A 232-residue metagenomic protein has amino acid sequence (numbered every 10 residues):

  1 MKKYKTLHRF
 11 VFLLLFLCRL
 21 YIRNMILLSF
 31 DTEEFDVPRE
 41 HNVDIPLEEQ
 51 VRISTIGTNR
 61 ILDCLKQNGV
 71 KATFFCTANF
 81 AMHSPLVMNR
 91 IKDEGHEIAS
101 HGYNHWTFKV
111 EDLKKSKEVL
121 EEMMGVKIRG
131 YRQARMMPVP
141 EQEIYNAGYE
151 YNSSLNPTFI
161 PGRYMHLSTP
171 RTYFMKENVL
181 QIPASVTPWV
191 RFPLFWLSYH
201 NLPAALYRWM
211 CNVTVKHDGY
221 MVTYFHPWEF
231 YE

Functional and structural regions predicted by a protein language model:
Y4-K5, F10-L15: N-terminal amphipathic/hydrophobic targeting modules at extreme N-termini, encompassing cleavable Sec/SRP-type signal
R23-E94: Active-site beta->alpha N-cap acidic-glycine motif
S29-T32, A99, Y224: Generic enzyme active-site microenvironment
P38, E121-E122, V126-Y224: Active-site-adjacent pocket scaffolds in enzyme catalytic domains
P46-R52, T77, G102-T107, I128-R129 (+1 more regions): The substrate-binding groove and active-site-proximal loops of carbohydrate-active enzymes, especially glycoside
G57-I61, N68, V87, D112 (+4 more regions): Alpha-helical packing segments of well-folded alpha/beta enzyme cores
N68-P140, Y149-E150, S154-L155, P161 (+2 more regions): Metal-dependent polysaccharide deacetylase catalytic core of the NodB/CE4 family, i.e., the active-site-bearing domain
